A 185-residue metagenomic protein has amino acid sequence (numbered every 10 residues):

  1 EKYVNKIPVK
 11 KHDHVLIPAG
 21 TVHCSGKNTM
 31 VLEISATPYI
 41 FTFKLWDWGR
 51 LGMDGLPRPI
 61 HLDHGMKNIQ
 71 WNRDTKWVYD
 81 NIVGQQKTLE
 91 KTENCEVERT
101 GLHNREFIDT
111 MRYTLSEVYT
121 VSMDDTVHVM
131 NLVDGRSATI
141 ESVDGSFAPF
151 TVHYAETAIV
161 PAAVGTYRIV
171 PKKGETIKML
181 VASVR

Functional and structural regions predicted by a protein language model:
E1, N28, T114-F147, H153-A155: Glycine- and acidic-residue-biased ligand/ion/polar-headgroup-sensing regions
E1-W48: Loop-centered beta-sheet repeat module
V4, A19-T21, K87, V97-G101 (+4 more regions): Generic recognition of flexible, low-complexity loop/linker segments
V4-L16, E141-V164: Short acidic-glycine-tyrosine-enriched beta hairpin
P8, L16, E33, D109-R112 (+2 more regions): Structured core elements
T21-I40, V143, H153, A162-R185: Ligand-binding loop in jelly-roll beta-barrel domains
T42-T120, D124: C-terminal amphipathic alpha-helical segment
R105-T110, D124-V127, G135, F147 (+3 more regions): Active-site lining segments that contact anionic ligands and/or coordinate catalytic metals
